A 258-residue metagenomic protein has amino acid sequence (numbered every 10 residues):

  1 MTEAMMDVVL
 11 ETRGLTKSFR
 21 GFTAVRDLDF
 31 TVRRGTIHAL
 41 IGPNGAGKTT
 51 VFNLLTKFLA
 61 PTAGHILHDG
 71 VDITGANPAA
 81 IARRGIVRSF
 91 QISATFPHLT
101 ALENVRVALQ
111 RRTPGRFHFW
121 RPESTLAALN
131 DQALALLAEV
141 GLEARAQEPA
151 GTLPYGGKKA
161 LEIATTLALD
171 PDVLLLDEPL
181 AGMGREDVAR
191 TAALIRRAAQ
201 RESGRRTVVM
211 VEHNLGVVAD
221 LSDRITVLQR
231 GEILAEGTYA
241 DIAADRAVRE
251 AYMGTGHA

Functional and structural regions predicted by a protein language model:
T2-A258: Glycine-rich phosphate-binding loops of nucleotide-dependent enzymes
